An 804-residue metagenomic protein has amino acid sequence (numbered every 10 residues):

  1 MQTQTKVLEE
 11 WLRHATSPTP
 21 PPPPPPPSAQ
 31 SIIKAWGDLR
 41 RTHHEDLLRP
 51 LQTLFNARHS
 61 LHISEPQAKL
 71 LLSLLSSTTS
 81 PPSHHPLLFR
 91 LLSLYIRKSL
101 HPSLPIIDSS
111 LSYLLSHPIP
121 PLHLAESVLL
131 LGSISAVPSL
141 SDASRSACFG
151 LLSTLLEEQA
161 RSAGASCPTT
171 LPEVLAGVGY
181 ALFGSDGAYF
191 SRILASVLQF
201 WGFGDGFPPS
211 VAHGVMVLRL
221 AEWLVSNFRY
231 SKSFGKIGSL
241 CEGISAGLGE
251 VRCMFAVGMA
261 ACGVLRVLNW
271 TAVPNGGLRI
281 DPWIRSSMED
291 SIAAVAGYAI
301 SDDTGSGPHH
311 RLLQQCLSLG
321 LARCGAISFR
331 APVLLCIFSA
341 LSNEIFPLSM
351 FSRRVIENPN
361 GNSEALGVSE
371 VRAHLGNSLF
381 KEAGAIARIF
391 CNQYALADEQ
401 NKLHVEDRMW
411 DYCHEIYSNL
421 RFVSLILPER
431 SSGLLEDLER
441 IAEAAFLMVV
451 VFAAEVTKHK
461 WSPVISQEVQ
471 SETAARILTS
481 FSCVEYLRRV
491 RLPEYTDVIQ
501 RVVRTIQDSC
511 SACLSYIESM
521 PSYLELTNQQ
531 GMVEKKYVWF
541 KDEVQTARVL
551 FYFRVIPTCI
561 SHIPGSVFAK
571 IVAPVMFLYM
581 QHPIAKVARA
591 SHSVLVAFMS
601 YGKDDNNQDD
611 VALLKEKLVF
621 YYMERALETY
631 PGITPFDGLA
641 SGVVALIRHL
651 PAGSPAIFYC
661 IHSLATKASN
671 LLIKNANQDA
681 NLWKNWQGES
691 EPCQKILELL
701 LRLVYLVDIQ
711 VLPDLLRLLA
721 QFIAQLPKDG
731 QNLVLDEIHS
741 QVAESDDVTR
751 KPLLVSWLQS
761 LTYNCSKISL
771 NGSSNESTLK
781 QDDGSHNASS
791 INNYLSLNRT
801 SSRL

Functional and structural regions predicted by a protein language model:
M1-R41, Y113, H117, E158 (+2 more regions): Primarily eukaryotic
R13-D46, S64, P81-F89, L100-R388 (+1 more regions): Long alpha-helical HEAT/HEAT-like repeat alpha-solenoid scaffolds in very large eukaryotic proteins, especially those
P24-P25, H62-S64, P102-S103, Y189 (+4 more regions): Helix-boundary capping/turn motifs
R40-Q52, P82-F89, L124-L131, C167-L175 (+16 more regions): HEAT-repeat alpha-solenoid elements in large eukaryotic scaffold proteins
S60-S80, G531-V538, F577: Internal amphipathic alpha-helical repeat/solenoid segments
A68, P86-L92, L104-D108, L124-L130 (+13 more regions): Low-complexity, intrinsically disordered activation/interaction regions
S287, L319, G325-F329, V333 (+3 more regions): Long internal repeat-built scaffold domains in very large eukaryotic proteins
H582, S600-D605: Short amphipathic alpha-helical interaction elements and helix-loop-helix interfaces that mediate dimerization
